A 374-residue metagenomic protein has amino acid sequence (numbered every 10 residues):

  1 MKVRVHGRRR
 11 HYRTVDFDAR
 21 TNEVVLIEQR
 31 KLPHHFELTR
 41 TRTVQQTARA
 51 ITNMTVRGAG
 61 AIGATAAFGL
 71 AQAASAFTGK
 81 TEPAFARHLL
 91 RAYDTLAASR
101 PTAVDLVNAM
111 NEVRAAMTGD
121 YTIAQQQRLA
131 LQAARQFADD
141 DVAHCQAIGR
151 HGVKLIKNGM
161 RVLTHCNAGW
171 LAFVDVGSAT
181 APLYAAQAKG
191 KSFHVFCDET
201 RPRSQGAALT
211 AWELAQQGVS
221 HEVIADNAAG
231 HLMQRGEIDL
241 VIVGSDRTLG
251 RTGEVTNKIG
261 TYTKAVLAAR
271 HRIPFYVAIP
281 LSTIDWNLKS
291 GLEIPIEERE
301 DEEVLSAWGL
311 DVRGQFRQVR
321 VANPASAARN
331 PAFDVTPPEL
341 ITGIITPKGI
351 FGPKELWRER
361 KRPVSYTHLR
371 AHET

Functional and structural regions predicted by a protein language model:
V3-R42: Positively charged, low-complexity intrinsically disordered leader regions
H35-Q46, R235-V243: Acidic-glycine-rich active-site phosphate/pyrophosphate-binding loop
T39-T55, K154-V162, D246, Q315-A327: Short, hydrophobic/aliphatic alpha-helical segments
R40-T41, G169-F173, G250-T256: Short, glycine-rich nucleotide/cofactor-binding loops
N53-I224: N-terminal active-site beta-alpha-beta segment that forms phosphate/nucleotide-binding and substrate-recognition loops
S192-F193, E199-P363: Conserved phosphate- and dinucleotide-binding cores of soluble alpha/beta proteins, encompassing both enzyme active
T367-T374: Conserved small/polar residues in nucleotide/adenosyl-binding loops
